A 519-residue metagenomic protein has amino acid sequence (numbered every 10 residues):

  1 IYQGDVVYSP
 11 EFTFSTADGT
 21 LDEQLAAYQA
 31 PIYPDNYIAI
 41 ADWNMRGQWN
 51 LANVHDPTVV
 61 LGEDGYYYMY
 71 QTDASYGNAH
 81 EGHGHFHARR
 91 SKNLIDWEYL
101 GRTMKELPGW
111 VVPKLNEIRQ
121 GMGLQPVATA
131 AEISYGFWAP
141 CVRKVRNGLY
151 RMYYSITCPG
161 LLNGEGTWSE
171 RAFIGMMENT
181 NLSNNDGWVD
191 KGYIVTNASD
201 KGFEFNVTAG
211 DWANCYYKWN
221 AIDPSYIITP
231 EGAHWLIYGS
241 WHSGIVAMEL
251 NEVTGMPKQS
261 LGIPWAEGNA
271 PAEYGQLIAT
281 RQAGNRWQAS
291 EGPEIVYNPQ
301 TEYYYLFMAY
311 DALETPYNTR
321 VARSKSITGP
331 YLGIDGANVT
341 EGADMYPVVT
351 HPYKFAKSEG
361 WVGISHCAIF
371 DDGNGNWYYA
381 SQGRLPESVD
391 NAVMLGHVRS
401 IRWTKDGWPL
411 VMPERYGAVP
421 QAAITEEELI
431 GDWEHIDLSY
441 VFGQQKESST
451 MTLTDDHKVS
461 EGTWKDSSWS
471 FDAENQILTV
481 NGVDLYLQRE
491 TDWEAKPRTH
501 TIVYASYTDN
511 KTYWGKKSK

Functional and structural regions predicted by a protein language model:
G4, P10-K519: Carbohydrate-active catalytic/glycan-binding domains of CAZyme proteins, especially the secreted or lumenal ectodomains
